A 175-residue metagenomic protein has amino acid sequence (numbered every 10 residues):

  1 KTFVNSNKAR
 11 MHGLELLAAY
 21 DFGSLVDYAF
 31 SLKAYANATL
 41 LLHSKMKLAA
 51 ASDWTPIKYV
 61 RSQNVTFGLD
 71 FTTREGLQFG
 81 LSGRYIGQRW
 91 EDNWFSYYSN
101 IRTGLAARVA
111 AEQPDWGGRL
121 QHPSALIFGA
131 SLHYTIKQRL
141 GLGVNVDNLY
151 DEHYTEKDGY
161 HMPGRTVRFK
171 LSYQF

Functional and structural regions predicted by a protein language model:
K1-N5, A50-P56, D115-G118, G129 (+1 more regions): Extracellular loop and loop/strand-boundary signature of outer-membrane beta-barrel proteins
T2-N93, Y150: Gram-negative outer-membrane beta-barrel transporters
A29-N37, E112-H122: Glycine-rich, flexible loop segments associated with nucleotide phosphate handling
Y85-E112, R119-F175: C-terminal beta-signal and adjacent terminal beta-strands/loops of Gram-negative outer-membrane beta-barrel proteins
